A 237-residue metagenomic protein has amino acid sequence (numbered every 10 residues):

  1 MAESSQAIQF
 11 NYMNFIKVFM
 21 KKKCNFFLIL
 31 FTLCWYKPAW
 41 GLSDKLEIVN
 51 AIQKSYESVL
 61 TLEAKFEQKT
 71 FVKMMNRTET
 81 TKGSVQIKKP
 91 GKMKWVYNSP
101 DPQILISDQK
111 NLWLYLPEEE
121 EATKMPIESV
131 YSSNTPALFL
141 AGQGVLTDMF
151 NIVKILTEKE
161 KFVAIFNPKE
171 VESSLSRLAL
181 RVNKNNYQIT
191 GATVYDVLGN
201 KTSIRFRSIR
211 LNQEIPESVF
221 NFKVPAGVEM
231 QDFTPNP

Functional and structural regions predicted by a protein language model:
M1-K21: N-terminal secretory signal peptides that target proteins for export/translocation
K21-I29: Sec-dependent signal peptide recognition, specifically the positively charged N-region followed immediately by
L42-V72, N76-T78, I106, L116-S176 (+1 more regions): Flexible, processing/modification-adjacent segments and terminal tails in exported/periplasmic/extracellular proteins
L60-L62, T81-G83, K89-G91, D101-Q103 (+6 more regions): Envelope-exposed proteins and targeting segments
T70, I87-K89, E170, K184: Beta-strand elements of well-folded, non-transmembrane domains
S84-N134, T202-S203: An acidic-aromatic
T123, V145-T234: Gly/Pro-enriched, hydrophobic low-complexity segments that function as extracytoplasmic propeptides/linkers
